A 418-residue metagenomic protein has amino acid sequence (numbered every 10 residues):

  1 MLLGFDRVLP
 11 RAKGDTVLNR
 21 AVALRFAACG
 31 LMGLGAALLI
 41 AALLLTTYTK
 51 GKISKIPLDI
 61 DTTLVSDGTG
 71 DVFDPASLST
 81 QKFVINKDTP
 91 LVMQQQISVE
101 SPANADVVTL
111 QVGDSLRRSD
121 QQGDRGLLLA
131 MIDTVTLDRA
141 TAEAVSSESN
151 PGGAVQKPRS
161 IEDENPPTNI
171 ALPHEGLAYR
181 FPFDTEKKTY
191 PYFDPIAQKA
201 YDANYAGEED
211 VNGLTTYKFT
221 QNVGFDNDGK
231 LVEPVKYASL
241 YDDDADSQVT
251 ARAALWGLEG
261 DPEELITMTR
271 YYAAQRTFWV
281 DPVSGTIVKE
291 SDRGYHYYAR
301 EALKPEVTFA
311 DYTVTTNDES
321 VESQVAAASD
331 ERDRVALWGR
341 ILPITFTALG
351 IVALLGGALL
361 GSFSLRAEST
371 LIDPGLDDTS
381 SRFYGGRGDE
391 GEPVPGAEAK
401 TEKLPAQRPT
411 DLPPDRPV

Functional and structural regions predicted by a protein language model:
M1-A21: N-terminal Lys/Arg-rich, disordered targeting/topogenic segments
G14-I161: Solvent-exposed N-terminal domain segments of exported/luminal and surface proteins
N19-G30, R334-G391: Juxtamembrane interface at the cytosolic side of transmembrane helices
R117-G123, F225-V235, M268, Y297-K304: Short, cysteine-centered beta-strand-loop-beta hairpins and adjacent loop/turn segments enriched in charged/polar
E148-D202: A surface/extracellular/periplasmic glyco- and lipid-processing/surface-interacting theme
P158-D163, D377-V418: Acidic/Ser-Thr/Pro-Gly-rich, low-complexity N-terminal segments of Actinobacterial cell-envelope proteins
P182-K289: Membrane-proximal low-complexity regions enriched in glycine and acidic/polar residues
R252, L258-F346, G350-A353, G357: Membrane-proximal extracellular "stem/stalk" segments of glycoproteins immediately N-terminal to a transmembrane helix
